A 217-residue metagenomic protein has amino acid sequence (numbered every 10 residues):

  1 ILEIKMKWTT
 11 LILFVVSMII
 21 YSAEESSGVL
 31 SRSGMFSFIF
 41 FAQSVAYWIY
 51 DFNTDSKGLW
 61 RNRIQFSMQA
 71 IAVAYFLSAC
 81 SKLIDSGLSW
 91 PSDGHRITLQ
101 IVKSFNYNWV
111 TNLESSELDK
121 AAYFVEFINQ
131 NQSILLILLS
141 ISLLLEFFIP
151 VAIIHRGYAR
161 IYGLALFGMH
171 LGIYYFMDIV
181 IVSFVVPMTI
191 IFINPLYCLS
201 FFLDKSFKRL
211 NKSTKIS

Functional and structural regions predicted by a protein language model:
I1-V16, F41, Q69-L83, Q132-Y174 (+1 more regions): Functionalized membrane-embedded alpha-helices
I4-W8, A23-R32, A46-D55: Transmembrane alpha-helix boundary signature
T9-L13, S31-F38, Q65: Cytoplasmic-side transmembrane-helix entry/capping segments in multi-pass membrane proteins
S22-S33, Y174-S183: Membrane-interface helix caps and helix-loop-helix hairpins in membrane proteins
F36-D51, A74-Y75, V186-D204: Hydrophobic cores of alpha-helical transmembrane segments in multi-pass inner/ER membrane proteins, independent
Y50-I64, F202-S217: Membrane-interfacial, low-structure loops and terminal tails that flank and connect transmembrane helices in multi-pass
D55-S56, R61-W90: Transmembrane alpha-helical segments that form core, pore/gating elements of small-molecule transporters/exporters
F76-L143: Membrane-interfacial catalytic/cofactor-binding modules of polytopic membrane enzymes
